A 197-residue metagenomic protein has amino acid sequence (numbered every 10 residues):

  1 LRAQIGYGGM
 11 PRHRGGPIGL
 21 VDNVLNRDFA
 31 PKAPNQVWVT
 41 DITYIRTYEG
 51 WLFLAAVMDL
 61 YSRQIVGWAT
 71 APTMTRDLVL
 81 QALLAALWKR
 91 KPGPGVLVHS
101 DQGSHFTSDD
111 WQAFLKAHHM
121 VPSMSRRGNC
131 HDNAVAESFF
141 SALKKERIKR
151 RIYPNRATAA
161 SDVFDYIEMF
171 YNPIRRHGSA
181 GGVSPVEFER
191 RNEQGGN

Functional and structural regions predicted by a protein language model:
L1-N197: Charged DNA-binding/catalytic regions of mobile-element recombinases
